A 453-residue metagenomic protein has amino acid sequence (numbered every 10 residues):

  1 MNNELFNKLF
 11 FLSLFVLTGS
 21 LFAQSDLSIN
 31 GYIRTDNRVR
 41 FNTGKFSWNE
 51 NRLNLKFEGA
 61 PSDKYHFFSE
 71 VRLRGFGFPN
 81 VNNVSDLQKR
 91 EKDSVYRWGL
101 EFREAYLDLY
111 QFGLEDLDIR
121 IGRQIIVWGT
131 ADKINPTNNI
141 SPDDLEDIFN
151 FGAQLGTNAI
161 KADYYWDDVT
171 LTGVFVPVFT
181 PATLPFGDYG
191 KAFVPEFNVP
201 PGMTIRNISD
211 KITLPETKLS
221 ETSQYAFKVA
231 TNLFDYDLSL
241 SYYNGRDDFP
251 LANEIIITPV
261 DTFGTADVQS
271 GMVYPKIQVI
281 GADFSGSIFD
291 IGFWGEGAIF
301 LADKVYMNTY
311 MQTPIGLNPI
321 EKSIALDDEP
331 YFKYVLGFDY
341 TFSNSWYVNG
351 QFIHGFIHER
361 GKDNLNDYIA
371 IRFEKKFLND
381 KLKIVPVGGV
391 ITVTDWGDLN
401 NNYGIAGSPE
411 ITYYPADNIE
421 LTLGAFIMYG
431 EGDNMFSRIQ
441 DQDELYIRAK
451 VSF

Functional and structural regions predicted by a protein language model:
Q24-F41, F67-S69, I384-P386: Transmembrane beta-strand segments of Gram-negative outer membrane beta-barrel proteins
L27, D63-F67, E115-I119, D168-L171 (+6 more regions): Repeated loop/turn-to-beta-strand initiation elements of outer-membrane beta-barrel proteins
T35-F41, L73-G77, R123-V127, W166-D168 (+10 more regions): Transmembrane beta-strands of outer-membrane beta-barrel pores
S47-N51, W98-R103, A153-N158, Y165 (+8 more regions): Residues that define the transmembrane beta-barrel architecture of outer-membrane proteins
L53-G59, E104-L109, I160-Y164, F227-T231 (+8 more regions): Residues on the lipid-exposed face of transmembrane beta-strands in outer-membrane beta-barrel proteins
E58-A192, F234, G430: Outer membrane beta-barrel
G245, S285-T394: Detector for outer-membrane/organellar transmembrane beta-barrel domains, recognizing the amphipathic beta-strand
I439-F453: Outer-membrane beta-barrel "beta-signal"
